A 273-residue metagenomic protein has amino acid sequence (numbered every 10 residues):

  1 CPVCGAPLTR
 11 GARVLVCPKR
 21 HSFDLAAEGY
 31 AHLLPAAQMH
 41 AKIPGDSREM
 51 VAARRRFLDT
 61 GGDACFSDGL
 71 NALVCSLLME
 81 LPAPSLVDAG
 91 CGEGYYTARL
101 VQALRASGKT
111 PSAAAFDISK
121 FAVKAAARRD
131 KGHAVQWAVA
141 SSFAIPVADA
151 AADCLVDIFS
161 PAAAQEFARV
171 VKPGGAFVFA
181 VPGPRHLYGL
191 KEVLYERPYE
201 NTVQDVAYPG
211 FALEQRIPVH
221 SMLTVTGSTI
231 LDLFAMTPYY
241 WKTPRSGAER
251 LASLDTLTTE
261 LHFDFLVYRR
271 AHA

Functional and structural regions predicted by a protein language model:
C1-I43: N-terminal auxiliary segments of SAM/dcSAM-dependent transferases
H40, G45-G69: Class I SAM-dependent methyltransferase Rossmann-like catalytic core, especially the SAM/SAH-binding loop
S85-D88, E93-A144: Class I SAM-dependent methyltransferase SAM/SAH-binding core
F143-C154: A short acidic, Gly/Pro-enriched loop at the edge of an enzyme's catalytic core that lines a small-molecule cofactor
A152-E166, V181: A short SAM/SAH-binding and catalytic strip from SAM-dependent methyltransferases
A164-A176: A short glycine-rich, Lys/Arg-flanked "PGG" loop and its adjoining helix->strand segment in the class I
G174-P184: Conserved beta-strand signature within the Rossmann-like core of class I S-adenosyl-L-methionine
V219-A273: Conserved Class I S-adenosyl-L-methionine
